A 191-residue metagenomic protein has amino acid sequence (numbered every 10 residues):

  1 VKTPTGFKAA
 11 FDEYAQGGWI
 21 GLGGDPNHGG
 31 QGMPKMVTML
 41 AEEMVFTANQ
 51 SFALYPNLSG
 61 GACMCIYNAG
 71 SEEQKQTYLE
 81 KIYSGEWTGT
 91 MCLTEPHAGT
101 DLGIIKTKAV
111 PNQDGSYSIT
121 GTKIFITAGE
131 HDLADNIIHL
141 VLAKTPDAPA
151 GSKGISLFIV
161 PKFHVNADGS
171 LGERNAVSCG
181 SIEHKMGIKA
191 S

Functional and structural regions predicted by a protein language model:
V1-L54, E73, T77: Amphipathic, small/basic residue-rich leader segments at the start of a protein or domain
F11, G18, D25, A41 (+5 more regions): Buried hydrophobic positions in well-ordered alpha/beta secondary-structure cores of metabolic enzymes
G21, D25-P26, S51-C63, G85-E95 (+1 more regions): Core alpha/beta catalytic barrel or barrel-like domain that forms the active/cofactor pocket in diverse metabolic
H28-G32, G61-C65, E73-Q74, H97-D101 (+3 more regions): Flexible loop/turn segments at secondary-structure boundaries
L58-S59, G70-T107, P111: Internal maturation/activation junctions in enzymes
T88-L93, T122, A176-G180: Short Pro/Gly-enriched beta-strand edge/turn motifs at strand-loop
S116-R174: A short core secondary-structure module
S170-S191: Flexible, small-/acidic-enriched active-site or ligand-binding loops
